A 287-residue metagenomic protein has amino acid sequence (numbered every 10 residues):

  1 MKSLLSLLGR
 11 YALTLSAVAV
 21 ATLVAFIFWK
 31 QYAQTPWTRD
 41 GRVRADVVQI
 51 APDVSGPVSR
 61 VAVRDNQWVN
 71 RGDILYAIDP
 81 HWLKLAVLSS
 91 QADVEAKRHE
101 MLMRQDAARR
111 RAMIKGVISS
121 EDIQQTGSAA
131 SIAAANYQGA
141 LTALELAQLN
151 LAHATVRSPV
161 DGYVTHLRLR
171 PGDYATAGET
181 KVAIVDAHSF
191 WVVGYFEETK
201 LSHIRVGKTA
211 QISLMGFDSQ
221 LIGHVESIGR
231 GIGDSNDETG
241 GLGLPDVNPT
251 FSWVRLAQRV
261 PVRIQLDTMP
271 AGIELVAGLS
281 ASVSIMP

Functional and structural regions predicted by a protein language model:
M1-A19: Membrane-entry signal-anchor segments at the cytosolic-membrane interface, especially the N-terminal signal anchor
A17-R64, W68: N-terminal beta-strand block that forms a small beta-sandwich/beta-barrel module immediately after a flexible targeting
F26-T35, S189, Y195-S202, T209-L221 (+3 more regions): Hydrophobic alpha-helix/coiled-coil detector that fires on Leu/Ile/Phe-packed helical surfaces
Q34-P36, L85, S89-A92, A96-D106 (+2 more regions): Extended amphipathic alpha-helical segments
R39-V43, P57-A62, W68-I74, N136-G139 (+6 more regions): Surface-exposed patches in structured soluble domains
V47-V48, V63, L169, I228-D234: Short, conserved beta-turn/loop elements at beta-strand boundaries and strand-helix junctions
S59-M103: Extracytoplasmic/periplasmic/luminal assembly and interaction segments in envelope/secretory/respiratory proteins
G231-L244: Short, solvent-exposed secondary-structure boundary/capping segments
